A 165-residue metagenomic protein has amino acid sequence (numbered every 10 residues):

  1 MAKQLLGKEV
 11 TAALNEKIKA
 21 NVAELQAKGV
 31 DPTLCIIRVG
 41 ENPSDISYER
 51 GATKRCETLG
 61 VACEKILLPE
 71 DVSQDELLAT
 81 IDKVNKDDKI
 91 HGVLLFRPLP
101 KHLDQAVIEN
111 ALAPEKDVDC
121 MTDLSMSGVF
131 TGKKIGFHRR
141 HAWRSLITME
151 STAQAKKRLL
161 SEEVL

Functional and structural regions predicted by a protein language model:
M1-K28: Positively charged, low-complexity intrinsically disordered leader regions
L6, A52, V93: Residue-level signature of catalytic and energy-coupling elements of molecular machines, predominantly ATP/GTP-dependent
A23-D31, K83-D88, E150-Q154: Glycine-rich phosphate/diphosphate-binding loops that line cofactor/substrate pockets in enzymes
D31-G40: Short beta-strand segments enriched in small/hydrophobic residues
R38, L94-P98, S161: Short beta-strand segments
V39-T53, K133-L165: Glycine-rich phosphate/diphosphate-binding loop of Rossmann-like nucleotide-binding domains
T53-A62: Short helix-loop-beta junction
A62, I66-H138: Phosphate/diphosphate ligand-binding glycine-rich loop within oxidoreductases
